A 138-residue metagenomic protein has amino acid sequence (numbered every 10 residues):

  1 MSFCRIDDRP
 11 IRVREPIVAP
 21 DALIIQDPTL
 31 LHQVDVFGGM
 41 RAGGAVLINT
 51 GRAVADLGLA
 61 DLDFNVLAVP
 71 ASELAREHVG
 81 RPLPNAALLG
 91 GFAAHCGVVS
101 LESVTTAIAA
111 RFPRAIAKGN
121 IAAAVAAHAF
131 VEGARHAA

Functional and structural regions predicted by a protein language model:
M1-A138: Active-site cofactor/cluster-binding pocket
